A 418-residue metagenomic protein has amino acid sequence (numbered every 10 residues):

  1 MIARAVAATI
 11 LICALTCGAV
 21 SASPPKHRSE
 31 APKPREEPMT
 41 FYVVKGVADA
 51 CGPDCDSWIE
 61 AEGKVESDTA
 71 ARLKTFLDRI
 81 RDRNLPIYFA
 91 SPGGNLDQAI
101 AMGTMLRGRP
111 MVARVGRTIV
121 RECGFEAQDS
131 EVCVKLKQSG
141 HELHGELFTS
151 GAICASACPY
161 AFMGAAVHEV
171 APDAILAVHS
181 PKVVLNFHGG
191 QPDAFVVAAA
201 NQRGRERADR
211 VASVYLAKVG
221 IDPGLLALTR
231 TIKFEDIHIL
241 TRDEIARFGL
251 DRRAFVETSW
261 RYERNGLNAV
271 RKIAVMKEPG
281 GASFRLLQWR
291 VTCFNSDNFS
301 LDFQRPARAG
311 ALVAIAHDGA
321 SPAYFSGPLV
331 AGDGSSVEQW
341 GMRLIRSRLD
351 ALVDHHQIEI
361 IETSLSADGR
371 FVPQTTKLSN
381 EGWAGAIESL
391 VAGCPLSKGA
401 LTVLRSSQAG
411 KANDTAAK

Functional and structural regions predicted by a protein language model:
M1-R4: N-terminal secretory signal peptides that target proteins for export/translocation
V6-A19: Hydrophobic helical h-region of N-terminal Sec-dependent signal peptides in bacterial secretory/periplasmic proteins
S23-P32, M39-Y42, D49-A50, S57 (+7 more regions): A generic "folded-domain core" signal
S29-A31, L77, F89, P110-M111 (+10 more regions): Proline/Glycine/Serine-rich low-complexity intrinsically disordered segments that serve as flexible stalks/linkers
E36-A174, V178-S180: Cleft-lining beta-strand/loop regions that shape enzyme active-site pockets
T69-F76, Q98-M102, C154-C158, A208 (+5 more regions): Stable alpha-helical elements in mature extracytoplasmic
P86, S139-G145, A177-S180, V184-Y262: Charged, glycine-interspersed solvent-exposed loop segments at helix/strand-loop junctions that cap or gate access
Q98, M102, E126, E131-Q138 (+3 more regions): Solvent-exposed serine/threonine-rich low-complexity stretches and specific carbohydrate-binding patches
